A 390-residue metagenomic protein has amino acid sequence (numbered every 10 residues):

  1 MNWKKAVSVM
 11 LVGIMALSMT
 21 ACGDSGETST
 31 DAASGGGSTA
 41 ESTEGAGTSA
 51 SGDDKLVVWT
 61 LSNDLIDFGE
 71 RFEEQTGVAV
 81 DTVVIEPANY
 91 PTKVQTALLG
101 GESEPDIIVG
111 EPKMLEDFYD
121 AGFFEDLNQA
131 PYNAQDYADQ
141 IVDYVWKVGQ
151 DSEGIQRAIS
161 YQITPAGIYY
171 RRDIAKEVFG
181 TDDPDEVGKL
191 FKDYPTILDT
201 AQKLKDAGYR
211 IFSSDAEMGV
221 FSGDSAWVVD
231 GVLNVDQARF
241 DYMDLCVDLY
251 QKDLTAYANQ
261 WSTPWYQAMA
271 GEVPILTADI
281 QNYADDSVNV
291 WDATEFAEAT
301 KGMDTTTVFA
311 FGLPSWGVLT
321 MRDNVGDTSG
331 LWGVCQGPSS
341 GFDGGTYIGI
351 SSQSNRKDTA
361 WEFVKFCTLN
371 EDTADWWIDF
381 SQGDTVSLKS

Functional and structural regions predicted by a protein language model:
M1-K55: Short, low-complexity disordered leader/linker segments with a strong preference for bacterial N-terminal type II
A33-V57, E73-Q75, S152-I155, Q202-G208: Immediate post-signal peptide segment of exported/extracytoplasmic ligand-binding proteins
E41-T48, E111-G167, P195-L198, L331-Q336: Hinge/lid segment of periplasmic solute-binding proteins
L61-D81: Short, polar/charged alpha-helical segment
I66, D241-E362, D372-D375: Extracytoplasmic/periplasmic substrate-binding proteins
E74-I141, I155, E177-D183, A297-D304 (+1 more regions): Extracytoplasmic "Venus flytrap"/periplasmic binding protein-like
P131-N133, K147-G219, A226-T263, D285 (+1 more regions): Helix-loop-helix "hinge/cap" segment bordering the ligand-binding cleft or interdomain interface
R172, V364-S390: Periplasmic-binding protein-like
